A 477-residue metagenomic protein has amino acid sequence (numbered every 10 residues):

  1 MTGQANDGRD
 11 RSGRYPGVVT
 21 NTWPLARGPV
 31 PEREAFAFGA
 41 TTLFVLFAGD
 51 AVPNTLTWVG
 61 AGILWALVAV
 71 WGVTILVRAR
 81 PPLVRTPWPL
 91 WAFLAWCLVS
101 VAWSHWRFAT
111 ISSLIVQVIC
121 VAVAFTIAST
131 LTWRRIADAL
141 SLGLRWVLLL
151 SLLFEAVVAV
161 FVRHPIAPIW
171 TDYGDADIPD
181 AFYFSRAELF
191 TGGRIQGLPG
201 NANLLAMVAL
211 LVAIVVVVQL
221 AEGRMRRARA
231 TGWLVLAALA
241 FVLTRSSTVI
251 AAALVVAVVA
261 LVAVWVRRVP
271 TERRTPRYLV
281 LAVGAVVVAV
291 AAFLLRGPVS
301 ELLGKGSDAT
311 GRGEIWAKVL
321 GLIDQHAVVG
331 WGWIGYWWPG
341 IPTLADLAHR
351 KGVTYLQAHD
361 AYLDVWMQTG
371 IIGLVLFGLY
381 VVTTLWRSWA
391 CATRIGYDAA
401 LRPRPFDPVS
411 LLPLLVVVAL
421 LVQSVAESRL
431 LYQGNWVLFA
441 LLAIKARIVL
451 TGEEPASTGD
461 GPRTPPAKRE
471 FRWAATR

Functional and structural regions predicted by a protein language model:
T2-V77, V99, W103, L420-V422 (+1 more regions): N-terminal signal-anchor transmembrane segment
H105-V160: Transmembrane alpha-helical segments and their membrane-water interfaces
R134-G143, M225-T231, R268-V283: Membrane-interfacial entry segments at the cytosolic side of transmembrane helices
S141-A263, W389-A390: Alpha-helical transmembrane segments of multi-pass inner-membrane proteins
L153, V157-V162, A260-S307, L322-Q325 (+1 more regions): A membrane-periplasm/extracellular boundary helix in multi-pass inner-membrane enzymes that assemble envelope glycans
P298-A317, G321, G332-T369, S388-I395: Long extracytoplasmic/lumenal interhelical loops at the membrane interface of multi-pass membrane proteins
T369-V418, E454-A456: Hydrophobic transmembrane alpha-helices and their immediate junctions
L414-R477: Transmembrane alpha-helices of multi-pass inner-membrane enzymes
